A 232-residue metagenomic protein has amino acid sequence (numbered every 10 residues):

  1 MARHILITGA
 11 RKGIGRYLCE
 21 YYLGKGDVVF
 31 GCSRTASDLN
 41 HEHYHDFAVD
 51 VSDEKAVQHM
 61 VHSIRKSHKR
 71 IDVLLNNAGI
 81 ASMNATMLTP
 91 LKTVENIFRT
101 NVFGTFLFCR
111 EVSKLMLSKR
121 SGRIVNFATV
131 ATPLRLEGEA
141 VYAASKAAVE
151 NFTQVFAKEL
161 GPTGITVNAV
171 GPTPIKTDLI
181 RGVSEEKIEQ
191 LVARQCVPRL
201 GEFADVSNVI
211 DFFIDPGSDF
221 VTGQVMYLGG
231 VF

Functional and structural regions predicted by a protein language model:
R11-K12: Conserved glycine-rich cofactor-binding loop
A85-T86, P90-F98, I180, L191: Substrate-binding pocket helix/loop in short-chain dehydrogenase/reductase
M87, L134-A140, P162-T163, P198 (+1 more regions): Active-site loop immediately N-terminal to the catalytic Tyr-X3-Lys motif of short-chain dehydrogenase/reductase
F106, S121, R199-L228: C-terminal substrate-recognition "lid" of short-chain dehydrogenase/reductases
C109, S145: Active-site helix of classical SDR
K114, K158-E159, D219: Alpha-helical segment proximal to the catalytic Tyr-Lys
G161, T166, V221-G223: Short, small/polar-rich loop/turn modules that mediate ligand/substrate recognition or access, typified
